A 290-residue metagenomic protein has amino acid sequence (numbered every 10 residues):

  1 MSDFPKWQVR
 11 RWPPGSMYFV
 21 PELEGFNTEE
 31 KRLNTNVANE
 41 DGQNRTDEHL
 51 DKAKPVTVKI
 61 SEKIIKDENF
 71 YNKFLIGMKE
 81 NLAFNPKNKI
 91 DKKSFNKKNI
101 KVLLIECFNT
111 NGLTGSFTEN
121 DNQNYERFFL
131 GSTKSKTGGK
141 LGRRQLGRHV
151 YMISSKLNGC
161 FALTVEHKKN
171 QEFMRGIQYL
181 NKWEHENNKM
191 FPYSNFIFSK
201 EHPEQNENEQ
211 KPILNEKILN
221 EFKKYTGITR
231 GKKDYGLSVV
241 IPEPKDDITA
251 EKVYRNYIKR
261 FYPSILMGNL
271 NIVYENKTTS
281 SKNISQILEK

Functional and structural regions predicted by a protein language model:
M1-E106, G115-Q123: Bergerat-fold GHKL ATPase/HATPase_c domain
D3, E62-F84, G112, R143-T279: GHKL-type ATPase core
P5-P21, V102, E119-T133, E207-G236: Active-site-adjacent bridging/hinge elements
F19-T28, K136, L237-D246: Glycine- and acidic
E22-F26, P86-Q171: Flexible ATP-lid and adjacent glycine-rich G1/G2 motifs of the Bergerat
E29-L33, V37, G142, T249-V253: Short amphipathic alpha-helical segments
A38-T46, E106, F129, R148-M152 (+1 more regions): Short, well-ordered alpha-helical packing segments
T278-K290: GHKL/Bergerat-fold ATPase module in large chromosome/replication-associated machines
